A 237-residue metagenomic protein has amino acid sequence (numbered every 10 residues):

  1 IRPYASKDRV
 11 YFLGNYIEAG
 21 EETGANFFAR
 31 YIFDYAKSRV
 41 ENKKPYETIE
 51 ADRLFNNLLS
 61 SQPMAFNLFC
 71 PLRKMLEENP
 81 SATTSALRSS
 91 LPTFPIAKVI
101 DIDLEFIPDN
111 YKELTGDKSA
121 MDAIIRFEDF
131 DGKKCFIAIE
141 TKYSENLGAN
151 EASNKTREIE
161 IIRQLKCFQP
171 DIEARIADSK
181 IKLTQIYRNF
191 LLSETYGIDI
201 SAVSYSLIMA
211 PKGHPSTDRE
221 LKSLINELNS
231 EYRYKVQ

Functional and structural regions predicted by a protein language model:
I1-D109: Nuclease-adjacent, charged terminal/linker segments that flank catalytic cores
S60-A65, T115-G116, D178-I186: Phosphate/oxyanion-binding active-site loops and adjacent basic polyanion-contact surfaces
I96-D131: Active-site metal-binding core of divalent-cation-utilizing nuclease and nuclease-like domains
D109-K112, F130, K142-N146, Y196 (+1 more regions): Short, solvent-exposed loop/turn segments at secondary-structure junctions
A123-F127, C135-Y143, N189: Conserved catalytic cores of phosphodiester-cleaving nucleases, focusing on short active-site segments
L147-S206: Acidic, metal/cofactor-coordinating or nucleic-acid-engaging core segments within structured domains
A149-E151, S193, P215-I225: A short acidic (Asp/Glu
R219-Q237: Polybasic (Lys/Arg-rich)
